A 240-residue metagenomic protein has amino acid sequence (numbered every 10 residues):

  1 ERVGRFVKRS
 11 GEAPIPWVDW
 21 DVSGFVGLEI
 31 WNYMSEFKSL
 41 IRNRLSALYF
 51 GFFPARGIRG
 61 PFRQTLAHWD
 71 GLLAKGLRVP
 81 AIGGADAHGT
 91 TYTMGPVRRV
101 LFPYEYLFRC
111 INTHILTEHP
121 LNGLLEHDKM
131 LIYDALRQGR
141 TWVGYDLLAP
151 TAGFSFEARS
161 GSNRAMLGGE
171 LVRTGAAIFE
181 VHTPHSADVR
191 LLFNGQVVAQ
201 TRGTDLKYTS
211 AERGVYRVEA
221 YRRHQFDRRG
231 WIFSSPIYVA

Functional and structural regions predicted by a protein language model:
E1, L28-W31, F50-R63, G71 (+1 more regions): Active-site neighborhood of phospho(di)ester-bond hydrolases with catalytic His/Asp-centered motifs
V3-P14, V22, K38-S46, T90-T113 (+1 more regions): Histidine/acidic-residue-rich catalytic or RNA/ligand-binding cores of hydrolases and nuclease-related proteins
G4-V7, R56-P61, G195-V198: Short, flexible loop segments at the rims of nucleotide/cofactor-binding pockets, characterized by
S10-P16, T65-H68: Short alpha-helical segments and helix-capping/turn motifs at coil-helix boundaries
D19, L72-L73: A general structural signal for stabilizing positions within well-ordered secondary structure
W20-F25, E29-G57: Short, flexible helix-coil linker/hinge segments at the edges of structured domains or between repeats
G24, T65-H68, D128-I132: Stable alpha-helical elements in mature extracytoplasmic
K75-A81, A85-A240: C-terminal functional module detector
